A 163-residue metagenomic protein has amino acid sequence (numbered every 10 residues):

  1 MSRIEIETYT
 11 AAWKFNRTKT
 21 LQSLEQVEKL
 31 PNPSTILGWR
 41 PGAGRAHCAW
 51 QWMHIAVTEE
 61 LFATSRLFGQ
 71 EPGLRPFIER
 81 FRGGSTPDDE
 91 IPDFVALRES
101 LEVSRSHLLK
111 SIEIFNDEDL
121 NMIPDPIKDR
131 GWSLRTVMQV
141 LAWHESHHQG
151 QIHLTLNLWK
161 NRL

Functional and structural regions predicted by a protein language model:
M1-S2, P72-G73, T86-D89, K160: Short acidic/polar alpha-helix capping motifs at helix-coil junctions
R3-A11, I91-R98: Active-site rim elements
T10, K14, T18-L21, L30-R82 (+1 more regions): Short, contiguous alpha-helical
W13, R17-T20, L24, L101 (+1 more regions): Hydrophobic alpha-helical core bundles mediating ligand binding, dimerization, or RNAP-core interactions
G84-M122, T136-H144: Acidic/histidine-rich alpha-helical segments that form the ligand environment of transition-metal centers
